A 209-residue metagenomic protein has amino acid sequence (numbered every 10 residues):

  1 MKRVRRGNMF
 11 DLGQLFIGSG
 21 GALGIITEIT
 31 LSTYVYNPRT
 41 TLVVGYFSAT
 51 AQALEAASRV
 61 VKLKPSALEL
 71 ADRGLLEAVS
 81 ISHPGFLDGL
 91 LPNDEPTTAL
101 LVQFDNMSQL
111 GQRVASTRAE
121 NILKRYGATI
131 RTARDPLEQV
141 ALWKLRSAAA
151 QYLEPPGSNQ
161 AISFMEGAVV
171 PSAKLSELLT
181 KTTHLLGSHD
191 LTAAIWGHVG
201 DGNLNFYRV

Functional and structural regions predicted by a protein language model:
M1-K64, L68-E69: FAD-binding subdomain of flavoenzyme oxidoreductases
A71-V209: Conserved glycine-rich FAD pyrophosphate-binding loop
